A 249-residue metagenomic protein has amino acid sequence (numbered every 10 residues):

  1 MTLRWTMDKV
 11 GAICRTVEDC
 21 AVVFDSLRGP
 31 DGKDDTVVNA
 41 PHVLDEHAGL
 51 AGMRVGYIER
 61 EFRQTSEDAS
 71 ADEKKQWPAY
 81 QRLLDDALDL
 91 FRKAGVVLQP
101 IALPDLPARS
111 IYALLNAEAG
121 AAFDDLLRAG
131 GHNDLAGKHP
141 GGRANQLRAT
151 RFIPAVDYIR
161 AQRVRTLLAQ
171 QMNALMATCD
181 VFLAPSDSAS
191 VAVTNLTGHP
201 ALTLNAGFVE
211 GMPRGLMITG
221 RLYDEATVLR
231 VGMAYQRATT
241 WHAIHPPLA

Functional and structural regions predicted by a protein language model:
M1-L27, P185, N195-M217: Short glycine/serine-rich loop segments
M1-Q81, A238-A249: A short helix-breaking turn/cap at a secondary-structure junction
A12, M212-D224, V228-G232, Q236 (+1 more regions): Short, well-ordered beta-strand elements
D19-V23, L83, A161, M212 (+1 more regions): Short amphipathic alpha-helical coupling segments at ligand-binding clamshell hinges and other catalytic/signaling
D35, A40, M53-R54, E73 (+3 more regions): Flexible, acidic loop-helix segments that line cofactor/substrate-binding pockets
G49-A69, A113-A169, N205, E210-G215: Short helix-loop capping/hinge segments that flank enzyme active sites or metal/cofactor-binding pockets
Q76-A102, F123-A136, Y158, Q162-C179: Acyltransferase
Q170, A174-P200: An extended, acidic, His-containing surface patch that forms the Zn2+-binding/catalytic region of metallohydrolases
